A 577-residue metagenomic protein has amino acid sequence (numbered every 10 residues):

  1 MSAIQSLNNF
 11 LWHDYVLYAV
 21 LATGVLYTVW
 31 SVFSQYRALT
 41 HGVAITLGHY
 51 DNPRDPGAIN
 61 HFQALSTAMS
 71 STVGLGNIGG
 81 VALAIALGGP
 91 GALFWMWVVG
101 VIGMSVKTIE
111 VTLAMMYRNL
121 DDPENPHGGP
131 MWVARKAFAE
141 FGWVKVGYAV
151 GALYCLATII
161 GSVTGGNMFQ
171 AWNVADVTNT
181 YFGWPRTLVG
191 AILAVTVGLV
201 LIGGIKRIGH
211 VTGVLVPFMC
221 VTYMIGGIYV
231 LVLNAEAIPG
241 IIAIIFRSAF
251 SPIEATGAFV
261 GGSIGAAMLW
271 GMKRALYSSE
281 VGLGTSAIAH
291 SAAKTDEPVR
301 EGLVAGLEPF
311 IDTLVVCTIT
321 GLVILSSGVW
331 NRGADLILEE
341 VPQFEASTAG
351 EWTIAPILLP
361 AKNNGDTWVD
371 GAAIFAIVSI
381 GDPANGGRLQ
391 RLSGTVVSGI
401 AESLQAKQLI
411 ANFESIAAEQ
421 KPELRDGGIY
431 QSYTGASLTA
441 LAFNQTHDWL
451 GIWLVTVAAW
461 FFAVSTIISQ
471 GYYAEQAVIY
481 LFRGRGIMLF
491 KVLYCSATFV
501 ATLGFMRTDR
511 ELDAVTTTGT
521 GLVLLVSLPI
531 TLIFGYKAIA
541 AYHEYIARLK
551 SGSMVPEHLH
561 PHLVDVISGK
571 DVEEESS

Functional and structural regions predicted by a protein language model:
M1-L75, I85-A92, G103, A501-L503 (+1 more regions): N-terminal alpha-helical transmembrane segments of multi-pass membrane transport and channel/translocase proteins
V16, V32-Q35, N77-V81, S162-V174 (+7 more regions): Transmembrane helix-loop junctions in multi-pass membrane proteins
A19-L26, S31-V43, W172-T178, P185-R247 (+1 more regions): Membrane-interface loop-to-helix entry segments
G24-T28, M69-S70, V99-P126, R135-L201 (+2 more regions): Helix-loop-helix module between adjacent transmembrane segments
F33-N60, L83-I85, G89-L93, W97 (+8 more regions): Flexible loop linkers connecting adjacent transmembrane helices in multi-pass alpha-helical membrane transporters
N52-A58, G89-V98, K136, E140-L153 (+4 more regions): Membrane-interface alpha-helices at helix entry/exit sites of multi-pass transporters
R54-A86, L113-M116, D122-A137, L153-I159 (+1 more regions): Alpha-helical membrane segments and immediately flanking helix-loop junctions that form or couple to the substrate/ion
G328-T446: Low-complexity, proline/glycine-enriched hydrophobic segments characteristic of transmembrane helices
